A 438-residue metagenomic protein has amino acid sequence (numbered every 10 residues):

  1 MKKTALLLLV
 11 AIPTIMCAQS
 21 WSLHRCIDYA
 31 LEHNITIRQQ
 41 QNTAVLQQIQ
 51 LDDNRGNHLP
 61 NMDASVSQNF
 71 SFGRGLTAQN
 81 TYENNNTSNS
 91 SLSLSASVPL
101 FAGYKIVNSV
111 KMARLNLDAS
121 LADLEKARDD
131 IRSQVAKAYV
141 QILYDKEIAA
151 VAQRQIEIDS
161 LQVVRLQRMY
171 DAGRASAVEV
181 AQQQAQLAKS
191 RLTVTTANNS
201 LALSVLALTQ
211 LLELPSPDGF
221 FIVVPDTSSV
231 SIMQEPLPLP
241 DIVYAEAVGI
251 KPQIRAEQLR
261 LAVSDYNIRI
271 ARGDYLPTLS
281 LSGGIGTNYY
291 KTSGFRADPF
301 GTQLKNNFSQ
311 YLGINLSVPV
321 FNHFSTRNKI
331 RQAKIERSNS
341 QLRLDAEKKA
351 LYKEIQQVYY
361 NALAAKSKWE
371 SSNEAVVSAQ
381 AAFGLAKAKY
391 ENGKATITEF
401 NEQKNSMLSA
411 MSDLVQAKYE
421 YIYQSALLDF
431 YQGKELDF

Functional and structural regions predicted by a protein language model:
T4-P13: Sec-dependent N-terminal signal peptides
I12, A18-D63, S67, G73 (+3 more regions): Bacterial Sec-pathway N-terminal export signals of envelope proteins
Q19-A138, L279, G283, F324-R327: Short flexible linkers and secondary-structure junctions
R38-N42, R55, N86, L100-R128 (+7 more regions): Sec/SRP-type N-terminal targeting helices
N42, K189-L214, V376-K434: Short segments within alpha-helical structural elements
S65-V98, D226-E235, R269, S282-V318 (+1 more regions): Small/polar, glycine/serine/threonine/aspartate-rich low-complexity segments that form flexible
S93-S95, Y139, Y244, G313-N315 (+1 more regions): Membrane-embedded beta-strand positions in outer-membrane beta-barrel channels/transporters
D130-E246, N361, A365, M407: Periplasmic alpha-helical coiled-coil/stalk elements that build and connect Gram-negative outer-membrane
